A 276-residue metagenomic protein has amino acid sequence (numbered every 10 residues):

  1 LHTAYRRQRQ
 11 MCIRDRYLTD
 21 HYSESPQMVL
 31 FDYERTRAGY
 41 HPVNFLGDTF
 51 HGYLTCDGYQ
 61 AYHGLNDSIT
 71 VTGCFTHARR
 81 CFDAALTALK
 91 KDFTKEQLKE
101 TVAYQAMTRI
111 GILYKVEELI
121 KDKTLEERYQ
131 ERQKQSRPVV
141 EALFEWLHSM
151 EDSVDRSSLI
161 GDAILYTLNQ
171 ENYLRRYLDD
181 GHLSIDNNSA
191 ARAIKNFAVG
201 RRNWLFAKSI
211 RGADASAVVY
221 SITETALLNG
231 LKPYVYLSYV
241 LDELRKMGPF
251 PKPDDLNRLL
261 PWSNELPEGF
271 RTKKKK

Functional and structural regions predicted by a protein language model:
L1-R9, I13-D15: Single conserved hydrophobic/aromatic residue that forms the stacking wall/gate of nucleotide- or nucleobase-binding
C12, E34, Y59, R79: Anionic group-transfer/hydrolysis microenvironments
R16-T55, D83-A85, R109-E126: Electropositive, glycine- and tryptophan-enriched low-complexity nucleic-acid-binding patches
H21-P26, N66, S153, N229: Secondary-structure transition/capping motifs at alpha-helix termini and the adjoining loop/turn into the next element
Q27-M28, H51-L54, S68-G73, R175 (+2 more regions): Beta-sheet entry/capping signal
Y53, G58, D67-Q105: Conserved beta-strand -> loop -> alpha-helix junction used to position metal-binding or nucleic-acid-contacting
Y59-A61, E100-K276: Acidic/histidine-rich catalytic cores and adjacent linkers of DNA breakage/strand-transfer/modification proteins
